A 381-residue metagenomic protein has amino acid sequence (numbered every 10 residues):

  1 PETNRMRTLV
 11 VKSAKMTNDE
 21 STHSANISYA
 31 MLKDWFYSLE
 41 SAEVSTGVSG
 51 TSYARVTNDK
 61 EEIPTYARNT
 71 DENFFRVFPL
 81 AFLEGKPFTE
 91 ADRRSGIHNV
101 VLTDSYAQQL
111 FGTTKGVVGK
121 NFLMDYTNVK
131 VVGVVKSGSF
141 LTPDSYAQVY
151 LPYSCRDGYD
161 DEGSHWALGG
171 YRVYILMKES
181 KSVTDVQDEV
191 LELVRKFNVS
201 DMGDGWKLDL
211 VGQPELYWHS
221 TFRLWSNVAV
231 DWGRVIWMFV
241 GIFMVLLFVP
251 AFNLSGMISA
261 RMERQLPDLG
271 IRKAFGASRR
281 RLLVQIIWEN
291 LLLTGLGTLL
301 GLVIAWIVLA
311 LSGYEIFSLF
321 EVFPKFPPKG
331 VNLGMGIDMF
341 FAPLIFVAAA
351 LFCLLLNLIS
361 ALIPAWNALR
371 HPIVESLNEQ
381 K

Functional and structural regions predicted by a protein language model:
P1, L9-K15, W35, F75 (+9 more regions): Generic structural signal for small/hydrophobic residues in well-ordered secondary structure, especially within
P1, V228-G270, G295, L355-I359: Hydrophobic alpha-helical transmembrane segments of multi-pass inner-membrane transport and secretion
P1-G116, L123-V129, F317-V331: Structured, solvent-exposed hinge/loop segments at the ends of secondary-structure elements
P1-R5, V374-K381: Alpha-helical transmembrane segments of integral membrane proteins
N73-P87, V100-N227: Mid-to-C-terminal secondary-structure elements that act as membrane-proximal/extracytoplasmic interface segments
K196-G241, R264, L311-F346: Membrane-helix entry/capping segments
F252-L293, N367-E379: Intracellular coupling helices
L291-N367: Small-residue-rich transmembrane alpha-helices
